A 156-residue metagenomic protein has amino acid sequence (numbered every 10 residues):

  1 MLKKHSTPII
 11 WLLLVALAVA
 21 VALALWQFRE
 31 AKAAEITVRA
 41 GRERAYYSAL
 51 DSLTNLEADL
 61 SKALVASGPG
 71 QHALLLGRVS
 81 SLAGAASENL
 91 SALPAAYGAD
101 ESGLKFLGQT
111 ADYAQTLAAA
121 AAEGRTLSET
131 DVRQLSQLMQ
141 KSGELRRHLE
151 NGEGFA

Functional and structural regions predicted by a protein language model:
M1-S6: Short, Lys/Arg-rich N-terminal segment immediately upstream of the first membrane anchor
I9-I10, I36, L93: Weak global preference for isoleucine
I10-A24: Hydrophobic membrane-insertion alpha-helices, especially the h-region of bacterial N-terminal signal peptides
F28-R44: Ser/Thr/Pro/Gly-rich low-complexity linker/stalk segments immediately outside membranes or between
A40, R44-T130, Q134-Q137, K141: Alpha-helical segments in soluble extracytoplasmic regions
V132-A156: Long amphipathic alpha-helical scaffold segments
